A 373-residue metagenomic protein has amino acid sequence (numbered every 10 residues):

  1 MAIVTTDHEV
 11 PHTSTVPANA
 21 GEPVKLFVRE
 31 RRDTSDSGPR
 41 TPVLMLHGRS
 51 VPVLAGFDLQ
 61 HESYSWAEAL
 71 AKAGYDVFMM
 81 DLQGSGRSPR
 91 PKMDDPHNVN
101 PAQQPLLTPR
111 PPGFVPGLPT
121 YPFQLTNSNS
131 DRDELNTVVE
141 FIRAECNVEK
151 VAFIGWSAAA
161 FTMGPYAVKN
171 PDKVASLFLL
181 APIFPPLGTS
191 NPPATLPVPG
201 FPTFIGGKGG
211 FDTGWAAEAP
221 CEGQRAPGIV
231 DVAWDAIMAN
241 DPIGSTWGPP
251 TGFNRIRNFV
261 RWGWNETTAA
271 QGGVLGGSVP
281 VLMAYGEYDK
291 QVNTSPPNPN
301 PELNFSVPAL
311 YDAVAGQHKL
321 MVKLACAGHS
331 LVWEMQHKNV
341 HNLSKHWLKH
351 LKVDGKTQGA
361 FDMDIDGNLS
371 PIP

Functional and structural regions predicted by a protein language model:
M1-G38: N-terminal cap/lid segment of alpha/beta-hydrolase-fold proteins
S35-M79, P89-D94: Short, surface-exposed "cap/lid" segments of acyl-processing enzymes
A55, M80-F123, H329-S330: Glycine-rich "HGGG/HGxG" loop immediately N-terminal to the catalytic nucleophile of the alpha/beta-hydrolase
L106-T126, R132-K150: Conserved acidic catalytic loop of the alpha/beta-hydrolase fold
E145-G188: Conserved hydrolase catalytic core segment
L187-E302, P373: Alpha/beta-hydrolase
E287-L320, L324: Conserved loop-alpha-helix segment in the C-terminal half of the alpha/beta-hydrolase fold that carries the catalytic
A327-K338: Catalytic histidine-centered segment of alpha/beta-hydrolase-like enzymes
